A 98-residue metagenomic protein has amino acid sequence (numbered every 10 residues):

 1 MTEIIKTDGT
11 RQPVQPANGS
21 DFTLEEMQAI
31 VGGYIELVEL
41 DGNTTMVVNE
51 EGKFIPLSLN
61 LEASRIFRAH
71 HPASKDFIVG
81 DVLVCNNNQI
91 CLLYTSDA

Functional and structural regions predicted by a protein language model:
M1-L93: N-terminal nucleophile
Y94-A98: Conserved small/polar residues in nucleotide/adenosyl-binding loops
